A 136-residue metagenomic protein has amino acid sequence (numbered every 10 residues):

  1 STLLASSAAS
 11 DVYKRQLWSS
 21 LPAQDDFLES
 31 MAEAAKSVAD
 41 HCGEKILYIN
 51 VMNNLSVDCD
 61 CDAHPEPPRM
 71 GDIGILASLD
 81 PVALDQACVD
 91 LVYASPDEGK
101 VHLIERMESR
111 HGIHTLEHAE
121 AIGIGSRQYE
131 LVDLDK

Functional and structural regions predicted by a protein language model:
S1, S6-K136: Extended, low-polarity segments enriched in aliphatic/aromatic residues
